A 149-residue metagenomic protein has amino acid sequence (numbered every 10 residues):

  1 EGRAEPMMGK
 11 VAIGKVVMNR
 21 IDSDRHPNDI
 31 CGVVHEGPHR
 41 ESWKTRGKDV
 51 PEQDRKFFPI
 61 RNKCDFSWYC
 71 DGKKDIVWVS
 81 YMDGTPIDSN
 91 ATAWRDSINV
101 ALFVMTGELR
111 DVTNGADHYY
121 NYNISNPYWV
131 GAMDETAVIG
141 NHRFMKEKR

Functional and structural regions predicted by a protein language model:
E1-R149: Bacterial extracytoplasmic/cell-wall-associated proteins, especially those involved in peptidoglycan
